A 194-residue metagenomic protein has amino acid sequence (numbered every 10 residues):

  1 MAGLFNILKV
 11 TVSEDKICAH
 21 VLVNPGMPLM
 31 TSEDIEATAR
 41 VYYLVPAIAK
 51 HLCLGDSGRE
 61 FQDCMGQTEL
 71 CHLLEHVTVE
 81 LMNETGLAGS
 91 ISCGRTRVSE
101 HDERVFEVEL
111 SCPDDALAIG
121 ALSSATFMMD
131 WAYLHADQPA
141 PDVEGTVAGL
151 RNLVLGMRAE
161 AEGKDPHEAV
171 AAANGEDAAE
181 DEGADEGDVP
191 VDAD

Functional and structural regions predicted by a protein language model:
M1-G86, G175, D185-D194: His/Glu-rich zincin catalytic helix
V41-V45, M129-L134: Short, surface-exposed linear patches
C53, A132-R158: Acidic/histidine-enriched alpha-helical segments
R59-Q67, D114, T146-G156: Noncatalytic linker/hinge segments flanking ATPase motor cores
T68-L70, S92, T96, E100-V105 (+2 more regions): Generic hydrophobic/packing signal
L70, V143, V147, P166-A169: Short amphipathic alpha-helical segments that mediate assembly, nucleic-acid/protein binding, or membrane association
L73-N83, A121-A132, L153-D194: Scaffold signal of the M16-like zinc-metallopeptidase fold and its non-catalytic homologs
M82-M129: M16 family metallopeptidases and their MPP-like homologs
